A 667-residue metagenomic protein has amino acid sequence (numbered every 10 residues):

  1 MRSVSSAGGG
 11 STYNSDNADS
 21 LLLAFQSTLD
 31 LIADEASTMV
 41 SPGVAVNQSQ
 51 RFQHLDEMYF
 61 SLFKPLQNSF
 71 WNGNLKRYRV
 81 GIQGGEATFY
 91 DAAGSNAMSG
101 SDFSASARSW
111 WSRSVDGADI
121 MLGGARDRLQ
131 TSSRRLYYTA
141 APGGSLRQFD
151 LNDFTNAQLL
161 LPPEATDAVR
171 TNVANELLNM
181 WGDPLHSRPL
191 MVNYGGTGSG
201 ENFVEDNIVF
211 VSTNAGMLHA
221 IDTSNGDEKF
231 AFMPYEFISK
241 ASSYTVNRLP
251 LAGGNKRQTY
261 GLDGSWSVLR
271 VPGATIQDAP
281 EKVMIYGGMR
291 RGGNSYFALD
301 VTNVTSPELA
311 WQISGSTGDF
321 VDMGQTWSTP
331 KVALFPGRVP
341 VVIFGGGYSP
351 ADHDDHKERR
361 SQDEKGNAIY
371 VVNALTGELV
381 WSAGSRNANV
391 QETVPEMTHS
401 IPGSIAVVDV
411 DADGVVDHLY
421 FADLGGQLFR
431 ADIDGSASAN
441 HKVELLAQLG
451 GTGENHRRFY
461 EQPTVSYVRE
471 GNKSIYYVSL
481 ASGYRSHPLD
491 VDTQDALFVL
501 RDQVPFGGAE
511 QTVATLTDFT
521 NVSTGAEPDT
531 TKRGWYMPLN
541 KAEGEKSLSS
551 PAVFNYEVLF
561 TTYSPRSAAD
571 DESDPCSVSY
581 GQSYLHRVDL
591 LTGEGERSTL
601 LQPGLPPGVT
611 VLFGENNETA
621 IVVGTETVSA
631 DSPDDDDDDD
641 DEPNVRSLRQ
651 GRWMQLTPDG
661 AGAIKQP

Functional and structural regions predicted by a protein language model:
M1-P667: A fold-level detector for beta-propeller and closely related beta-sheet-rich head/sensor domains
